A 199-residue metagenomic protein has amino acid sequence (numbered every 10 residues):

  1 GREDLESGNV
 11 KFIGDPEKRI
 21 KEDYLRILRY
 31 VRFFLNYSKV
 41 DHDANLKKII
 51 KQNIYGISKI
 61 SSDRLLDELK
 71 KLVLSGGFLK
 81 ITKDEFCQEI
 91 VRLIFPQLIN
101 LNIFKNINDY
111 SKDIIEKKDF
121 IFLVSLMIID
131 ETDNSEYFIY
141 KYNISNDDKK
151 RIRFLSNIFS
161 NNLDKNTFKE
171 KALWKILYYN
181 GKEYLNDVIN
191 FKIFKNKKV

Functional and structural regions predicted by a protein language model:
G1-Y140: Glycine- and charge-enriched loop/helix tracts that form the active or gating conduit in phosphate/cation-handling
D84-Q88, Q97-V199: C-terminal subdomains that position terminal phosphate/3'-OH groups for nucleotidyl transfer/ligation, primarily on
